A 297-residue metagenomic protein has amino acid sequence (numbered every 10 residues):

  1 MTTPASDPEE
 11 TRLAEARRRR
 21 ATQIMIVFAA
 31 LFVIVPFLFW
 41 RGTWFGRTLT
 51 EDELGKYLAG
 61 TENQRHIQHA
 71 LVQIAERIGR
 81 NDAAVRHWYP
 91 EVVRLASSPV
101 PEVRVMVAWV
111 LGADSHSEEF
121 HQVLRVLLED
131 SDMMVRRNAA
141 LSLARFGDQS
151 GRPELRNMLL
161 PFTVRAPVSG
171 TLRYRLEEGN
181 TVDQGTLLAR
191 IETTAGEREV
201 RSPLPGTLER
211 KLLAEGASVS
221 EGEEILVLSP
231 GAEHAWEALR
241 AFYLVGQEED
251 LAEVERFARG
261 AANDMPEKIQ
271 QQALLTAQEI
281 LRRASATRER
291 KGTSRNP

Functional and structural regions predicted by a protein language model:
R17-R20, W44-L58, R80-S97, H116-E129 (+4 more regions): Amphipathic alpha-helical scaffolding segments comprising HEAT/armadillo-like alpha-solenoid repeats
E62-N63, P99-V100, S131-D132, T163 (+2 more regions): Short inter-helical turns and helix N-cap capping residues of alpha-solenoid HEAT/ARM repeat scaffolds
I67, R104, R136, A235 (+2 more regions): Residue-level detector of extended alpha-helical repeat arrays and alpha-solenoid scaffolds
I67-A70, V107, A139, A238 (+1 more regions): Conserved hydrophobic register position within alpha-solenoid helical repeats
A75-E76, G112, A144, Y243 (+1 more regions): Structural signature of alpha-helical solenoid repeat scaffolds
R156-L172, L187-L208, V227-P230: Short beta-strand-turn/beta-hairpin segments enriched in glycine/proline and small hydrophobics that form edge-strand
A166-T181, L208-G216: Short histidine-centered loop motifs in beta-beta connectors
G179-I191, G216-I225: A structural signal for short beta-strand/turn segments enriched in small hydrophobics and glycine
